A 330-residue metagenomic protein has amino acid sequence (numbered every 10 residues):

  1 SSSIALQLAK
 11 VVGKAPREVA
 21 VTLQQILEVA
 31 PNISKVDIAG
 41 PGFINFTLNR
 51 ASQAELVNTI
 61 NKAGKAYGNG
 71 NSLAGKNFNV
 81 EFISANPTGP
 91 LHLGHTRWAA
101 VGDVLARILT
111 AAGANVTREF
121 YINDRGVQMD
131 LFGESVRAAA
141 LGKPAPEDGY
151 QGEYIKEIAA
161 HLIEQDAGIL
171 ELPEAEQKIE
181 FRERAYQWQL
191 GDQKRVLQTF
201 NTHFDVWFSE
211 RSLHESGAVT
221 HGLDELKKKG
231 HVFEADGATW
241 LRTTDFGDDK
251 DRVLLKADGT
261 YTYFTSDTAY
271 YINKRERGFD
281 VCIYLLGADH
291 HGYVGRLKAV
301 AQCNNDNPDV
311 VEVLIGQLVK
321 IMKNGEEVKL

Functional and structural regions predicted by a protein language model:
S1-Q7, V11-L330: NTP-dependent nucleotidyl-transfer catalytic core
